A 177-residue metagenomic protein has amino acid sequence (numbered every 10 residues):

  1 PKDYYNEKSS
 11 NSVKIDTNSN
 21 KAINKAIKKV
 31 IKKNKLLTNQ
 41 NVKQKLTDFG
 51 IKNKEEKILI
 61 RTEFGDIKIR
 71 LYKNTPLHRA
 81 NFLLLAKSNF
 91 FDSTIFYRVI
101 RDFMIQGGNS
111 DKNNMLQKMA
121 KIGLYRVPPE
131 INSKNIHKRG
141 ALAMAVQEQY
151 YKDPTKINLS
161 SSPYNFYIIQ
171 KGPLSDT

Functional and structural regions predicted by a protein language model:
P1-T177: Cyclophilin-like peptidyl-prolyl cis-trans isomerases
